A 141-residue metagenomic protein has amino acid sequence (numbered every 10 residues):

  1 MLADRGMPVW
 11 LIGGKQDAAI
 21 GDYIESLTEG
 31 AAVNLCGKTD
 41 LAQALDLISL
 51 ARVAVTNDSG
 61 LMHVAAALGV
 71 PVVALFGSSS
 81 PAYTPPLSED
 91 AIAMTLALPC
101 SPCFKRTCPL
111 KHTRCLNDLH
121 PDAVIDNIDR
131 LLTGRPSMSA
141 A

Functional and structural regions predicted by a protein language model:
M1-G77: Donor-binding and catalytic core of enzymes assembling or modifying cell-surface/extracellular glycoconjugates
Y23-L27, A31-L35, A66-A141: Nucleotide-sugar donor-binding patch of glycosyltransferase catalytic domains
